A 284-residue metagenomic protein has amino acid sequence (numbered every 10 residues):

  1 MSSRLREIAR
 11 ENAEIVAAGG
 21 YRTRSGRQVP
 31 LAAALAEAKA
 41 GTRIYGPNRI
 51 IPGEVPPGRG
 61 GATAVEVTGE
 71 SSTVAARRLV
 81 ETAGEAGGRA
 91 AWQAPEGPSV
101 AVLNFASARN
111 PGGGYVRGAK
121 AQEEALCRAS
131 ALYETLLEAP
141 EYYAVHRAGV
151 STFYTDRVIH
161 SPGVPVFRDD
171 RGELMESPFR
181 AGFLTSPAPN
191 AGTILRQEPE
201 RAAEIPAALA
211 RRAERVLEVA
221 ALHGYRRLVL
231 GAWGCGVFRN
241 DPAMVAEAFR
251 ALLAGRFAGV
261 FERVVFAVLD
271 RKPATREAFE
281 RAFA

Functional and structural regions predicted by a protein language model:
M1-L228, A232-A284: Macrodomain-like recognition of ADP-ribose-binding/processing modules
